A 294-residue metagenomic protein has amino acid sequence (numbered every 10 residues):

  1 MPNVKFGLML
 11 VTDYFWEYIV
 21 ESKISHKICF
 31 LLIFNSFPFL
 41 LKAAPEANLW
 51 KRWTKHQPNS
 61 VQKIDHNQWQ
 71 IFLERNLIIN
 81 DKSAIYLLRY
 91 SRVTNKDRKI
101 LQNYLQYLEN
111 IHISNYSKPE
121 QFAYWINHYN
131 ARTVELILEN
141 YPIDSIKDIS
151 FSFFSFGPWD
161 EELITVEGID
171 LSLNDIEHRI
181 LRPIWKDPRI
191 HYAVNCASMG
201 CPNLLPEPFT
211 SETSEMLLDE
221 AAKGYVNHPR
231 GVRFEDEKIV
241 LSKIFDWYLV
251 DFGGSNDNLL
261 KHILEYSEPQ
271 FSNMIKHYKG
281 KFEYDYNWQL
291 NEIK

Functional and structural regions predicted by a protein language model:
I19-C29: Bacterial N-terminal signal peptides that target proteins for export
P45-Y90, K96, L105-E109, I113 (+1 more regions): Interaction/scaffold regions that mediate signaling and macromolecular assembly across diverse proteins
A123-E139: Extended, hydrophobic/aromatic-rich amphipathic alpha-helical segments that build helical scaffolds
